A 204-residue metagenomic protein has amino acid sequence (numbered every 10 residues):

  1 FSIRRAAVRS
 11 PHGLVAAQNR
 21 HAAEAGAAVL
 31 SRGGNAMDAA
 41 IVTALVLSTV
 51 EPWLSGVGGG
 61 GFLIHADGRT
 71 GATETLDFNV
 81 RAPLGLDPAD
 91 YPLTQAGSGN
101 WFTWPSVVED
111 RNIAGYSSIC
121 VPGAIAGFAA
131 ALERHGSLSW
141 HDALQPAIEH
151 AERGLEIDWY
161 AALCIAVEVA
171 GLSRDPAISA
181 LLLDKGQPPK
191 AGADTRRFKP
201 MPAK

Functional and structural regions predicted by a protein language model:
F1-E24, A28, A36-K204: Noncatalytic scaffold domains of N-terminal-nucleophile
